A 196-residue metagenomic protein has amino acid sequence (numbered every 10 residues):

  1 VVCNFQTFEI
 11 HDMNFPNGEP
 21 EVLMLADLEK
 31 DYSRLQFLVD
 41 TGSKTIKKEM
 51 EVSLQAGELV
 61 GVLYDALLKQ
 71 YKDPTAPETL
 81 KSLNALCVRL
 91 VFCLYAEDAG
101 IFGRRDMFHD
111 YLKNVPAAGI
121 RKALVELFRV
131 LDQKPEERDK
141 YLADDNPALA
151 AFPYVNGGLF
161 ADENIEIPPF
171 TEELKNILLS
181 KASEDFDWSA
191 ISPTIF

Functional and structural regions predicted by a protein language model:
V1-G18, C87: Nucleic-acid nuclease catalytic cores
C3, Y32-F196: Preference for the N-terminal adenyl/adenosyl cofactor-binding alpha/beta module
D12, E21-D27, M107, A182 (+1 more regions): Short, solvent-exposed coil/turn linker segments
P16-G42: Glycine-rich phosphate-binding loops of NTPases
